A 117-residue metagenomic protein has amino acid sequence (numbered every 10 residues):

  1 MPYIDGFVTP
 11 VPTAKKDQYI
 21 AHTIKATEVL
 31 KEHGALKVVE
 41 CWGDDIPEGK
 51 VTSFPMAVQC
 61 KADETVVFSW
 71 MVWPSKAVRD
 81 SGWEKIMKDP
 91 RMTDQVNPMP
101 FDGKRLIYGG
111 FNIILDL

Functional and structural regions predicted by a protein language model:
M1-K25: Long, hydrophobic N-terminal alpha-helical segment
I4-V11, G49-I86: Short, well-ordered beta-strand segments in beta-rich or mixed alpha/beta enzyme and ligand-binding folds
K16-D17, E28-G34: Short, well-structured hydrophobic secondary-structure segments
I20-A26, G82-P90: Short amphipathic alpha-helices in soluble, non-transmembrane regions that often serve as interface/regulatory elements
K31, A35-A62, K88-L117: Glycine-rich beta-strand-turn "strand-cap" elements at beta-sheet edges
